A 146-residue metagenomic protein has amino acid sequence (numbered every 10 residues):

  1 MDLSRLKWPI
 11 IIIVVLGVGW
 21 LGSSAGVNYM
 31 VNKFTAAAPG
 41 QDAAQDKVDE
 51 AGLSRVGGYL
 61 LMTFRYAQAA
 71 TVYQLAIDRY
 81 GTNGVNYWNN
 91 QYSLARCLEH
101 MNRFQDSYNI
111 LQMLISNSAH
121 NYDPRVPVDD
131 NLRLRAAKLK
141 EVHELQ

Functional and structural regions predicted by a protein language model:
M1-Q45: Long, contiguous interaction/recruitment modules in multidomain scaffold/adaptor proteins
Y80-G81, N117-Y122: Alpha-helical junction/boundary sensor with strong preference for TPR arrays
N86-R96, N121-Q146: TPR/TPR-like alpha-solenoid helical repeat scaffolds
